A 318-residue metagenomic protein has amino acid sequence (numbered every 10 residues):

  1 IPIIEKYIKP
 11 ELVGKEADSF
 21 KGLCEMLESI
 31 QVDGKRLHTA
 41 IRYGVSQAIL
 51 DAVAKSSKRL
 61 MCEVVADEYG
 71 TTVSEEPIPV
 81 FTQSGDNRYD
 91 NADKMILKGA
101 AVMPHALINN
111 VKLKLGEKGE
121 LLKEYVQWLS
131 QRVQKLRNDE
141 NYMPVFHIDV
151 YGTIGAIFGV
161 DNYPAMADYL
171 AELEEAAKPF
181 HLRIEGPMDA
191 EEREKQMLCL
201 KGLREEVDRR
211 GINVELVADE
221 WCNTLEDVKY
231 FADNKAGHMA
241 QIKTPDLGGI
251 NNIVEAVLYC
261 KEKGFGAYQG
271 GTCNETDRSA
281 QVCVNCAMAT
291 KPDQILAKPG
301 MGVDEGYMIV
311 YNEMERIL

Functional and structural regions predicted by a protein language model:
I1-R59: Metal- or metallocofactor-binding catalytic centers and their adjacent structured scaffolds across diverse enzyme
I3, Y7, G22, M26 (+4 more regions): Exposed alpha-helical structural elements
E11-L12, D86-D90, D227: Short, charged beta->alpha transition segments
D33-E206, N213, V217-E220: Active-site-facing alpha/beta catalytic cores
R59-T72, Q294-M308: Short alpha-helical "patches" and their helix-cap loops
L136-A289, I295-M314: Catalytic core of soluble alpha/beta enzymes
L318: Catalytic domains of riboflavin
